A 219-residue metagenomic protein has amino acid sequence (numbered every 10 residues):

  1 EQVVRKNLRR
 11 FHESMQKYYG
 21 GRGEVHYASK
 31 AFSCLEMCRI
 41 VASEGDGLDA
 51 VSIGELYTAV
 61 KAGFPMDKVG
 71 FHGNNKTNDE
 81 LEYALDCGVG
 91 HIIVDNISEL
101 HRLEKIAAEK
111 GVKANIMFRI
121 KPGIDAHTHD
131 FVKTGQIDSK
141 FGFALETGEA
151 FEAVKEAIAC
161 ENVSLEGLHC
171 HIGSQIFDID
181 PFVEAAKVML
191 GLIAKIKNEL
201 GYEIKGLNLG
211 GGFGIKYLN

Functional and structural regions predicted by a protein language model:
E1-N115, F151, K155, A159-S164 (+4 more regions): A charged N-terminal "starter" segment
Q2-V3, A28-C34, I53-G54, N74-K76 (+6 more regions): Active-site beta-loop-alpha junctions enriched in small/polar residues
G123-N219: Active-site loop/helix belt of alpha/beta enzymes
